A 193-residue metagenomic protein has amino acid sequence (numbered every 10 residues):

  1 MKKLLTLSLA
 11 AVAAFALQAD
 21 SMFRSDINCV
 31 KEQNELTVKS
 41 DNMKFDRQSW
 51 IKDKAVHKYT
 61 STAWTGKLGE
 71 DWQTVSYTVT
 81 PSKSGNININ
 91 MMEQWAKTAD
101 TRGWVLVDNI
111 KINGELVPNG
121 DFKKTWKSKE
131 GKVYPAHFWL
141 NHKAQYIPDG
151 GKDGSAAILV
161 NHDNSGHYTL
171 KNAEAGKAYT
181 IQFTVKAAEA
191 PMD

Functional and structural regions predicted by a protein language model:
K2-S8: Sec-dependent signal peptide recognition, specifically the positively charged N-region followed immediately by
S8-L9, G114: A ubiquitous, low-specificity "background" feature that marks scattered single residues across proteins without
A10-L17: Hydrophobic h-region of N-terminal signal peptides that target proteins for export in Gram-negative bacteria
D20-D193: Extracellular and organelle-lumenal recognition/adhesion modules and their flexible linkers in secreted
